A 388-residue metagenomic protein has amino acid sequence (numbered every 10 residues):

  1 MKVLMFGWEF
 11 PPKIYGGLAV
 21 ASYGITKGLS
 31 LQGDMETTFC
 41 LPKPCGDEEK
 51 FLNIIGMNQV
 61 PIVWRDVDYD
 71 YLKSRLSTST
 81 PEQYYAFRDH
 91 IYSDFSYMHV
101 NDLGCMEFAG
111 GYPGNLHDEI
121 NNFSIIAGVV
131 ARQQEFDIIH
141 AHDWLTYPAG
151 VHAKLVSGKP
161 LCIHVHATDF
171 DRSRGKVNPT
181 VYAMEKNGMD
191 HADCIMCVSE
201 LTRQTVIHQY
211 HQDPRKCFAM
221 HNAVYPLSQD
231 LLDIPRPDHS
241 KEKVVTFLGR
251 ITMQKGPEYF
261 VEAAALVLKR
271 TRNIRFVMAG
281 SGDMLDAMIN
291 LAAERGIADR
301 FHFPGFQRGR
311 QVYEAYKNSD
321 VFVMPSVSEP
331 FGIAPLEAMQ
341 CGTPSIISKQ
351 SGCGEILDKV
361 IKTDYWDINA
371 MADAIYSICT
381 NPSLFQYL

Functional and structural regions predicted by a protein language model:
M35-A131: A conserved catalytic-core segment of Leloir-type glycosyltransferases
M196, D238-A264: Conserved donor-binding/catalytic core segment of Leloir-type glycosyltransferases
L201, A223: Carbohydrate-associated surface elements
A287-Q307: Nucleotide-activated donor-binding/catalytic signature segment of Leloir-type glycosyltransferases, i.e., the conserved
F306-Q307, E314-S319: Short alpha-helical donor nucleotide-sugar binding micro-motif in glycosyltransferases
V327: Aromatic "clamp/platform" in nucleotide-sugar-dependent glycosyltransferases that forms part of the donor/acceptor
P344-I347: Short hydrophobic beta-strand element within catalytic cores of glycosyltransferases and related nucleotide-activated
V360-N369, S377-P382: Conserved acidic donor-binding segment of nucleotide-sugar-dependent glycosyltransferases
